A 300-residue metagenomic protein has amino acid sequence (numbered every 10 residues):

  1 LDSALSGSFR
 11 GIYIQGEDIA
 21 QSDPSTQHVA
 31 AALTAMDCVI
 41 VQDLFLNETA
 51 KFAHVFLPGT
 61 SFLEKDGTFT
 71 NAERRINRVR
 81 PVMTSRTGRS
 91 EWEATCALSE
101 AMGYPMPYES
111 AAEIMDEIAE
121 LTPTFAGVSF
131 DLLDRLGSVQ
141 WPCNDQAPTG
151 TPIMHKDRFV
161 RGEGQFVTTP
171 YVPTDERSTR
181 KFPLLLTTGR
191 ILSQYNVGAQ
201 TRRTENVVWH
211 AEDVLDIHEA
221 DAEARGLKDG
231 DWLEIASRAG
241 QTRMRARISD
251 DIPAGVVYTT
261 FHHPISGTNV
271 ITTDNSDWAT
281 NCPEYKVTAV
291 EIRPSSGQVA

Functional and structural regions predicted by a protein language model:
L1-G127, L185, G189-A300: Non-catalytic alpha/beta scaffold blocks inside enzyme catalytic domains
A111-E205: Long, low-complexity segments enriched in small/aliphatic residues
